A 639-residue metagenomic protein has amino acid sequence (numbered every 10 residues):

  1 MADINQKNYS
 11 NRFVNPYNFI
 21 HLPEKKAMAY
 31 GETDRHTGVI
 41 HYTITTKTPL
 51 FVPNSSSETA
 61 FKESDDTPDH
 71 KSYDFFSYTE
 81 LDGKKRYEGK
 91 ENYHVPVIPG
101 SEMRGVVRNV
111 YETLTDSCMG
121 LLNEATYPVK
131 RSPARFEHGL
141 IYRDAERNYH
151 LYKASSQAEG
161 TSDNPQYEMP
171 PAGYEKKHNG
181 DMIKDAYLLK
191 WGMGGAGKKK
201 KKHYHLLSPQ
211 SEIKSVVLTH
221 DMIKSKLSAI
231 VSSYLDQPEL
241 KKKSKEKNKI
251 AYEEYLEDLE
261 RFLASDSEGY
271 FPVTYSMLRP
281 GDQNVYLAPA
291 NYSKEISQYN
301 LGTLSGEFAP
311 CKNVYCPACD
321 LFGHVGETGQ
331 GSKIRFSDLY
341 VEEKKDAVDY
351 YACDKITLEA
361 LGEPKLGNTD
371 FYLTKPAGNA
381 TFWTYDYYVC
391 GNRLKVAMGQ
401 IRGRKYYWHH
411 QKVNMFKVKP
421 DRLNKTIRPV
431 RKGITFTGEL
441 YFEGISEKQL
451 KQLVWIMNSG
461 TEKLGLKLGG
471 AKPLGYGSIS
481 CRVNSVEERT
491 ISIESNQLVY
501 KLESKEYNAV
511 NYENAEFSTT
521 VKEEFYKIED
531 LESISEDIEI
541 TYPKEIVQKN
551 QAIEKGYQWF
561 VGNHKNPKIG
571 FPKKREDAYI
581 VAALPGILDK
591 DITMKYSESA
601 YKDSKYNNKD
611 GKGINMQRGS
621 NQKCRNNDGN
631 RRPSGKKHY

Functional and structural regions predicted by a protein language model:
M1-Y639: Basic, Gly/Ser/Thr-rich N-terminal segments that form RNA-phosphate-binding interfaces in CRISPR RAMP
